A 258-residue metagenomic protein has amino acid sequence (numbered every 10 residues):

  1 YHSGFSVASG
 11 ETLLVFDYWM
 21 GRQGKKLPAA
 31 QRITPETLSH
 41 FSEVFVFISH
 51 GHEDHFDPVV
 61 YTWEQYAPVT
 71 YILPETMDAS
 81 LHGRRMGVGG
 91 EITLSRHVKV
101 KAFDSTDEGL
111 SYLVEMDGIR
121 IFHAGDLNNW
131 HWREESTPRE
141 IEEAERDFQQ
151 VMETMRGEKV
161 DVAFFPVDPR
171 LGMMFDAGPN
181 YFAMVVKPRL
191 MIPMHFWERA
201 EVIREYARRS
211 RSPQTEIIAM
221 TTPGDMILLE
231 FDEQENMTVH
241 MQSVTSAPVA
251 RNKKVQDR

Functional and structural regions predicted by a protein language model:
Y1-H2, F41-S42, Y66, S95 (+1 more regions): Extracytoplasmic
S3, R22-Q23, G51-F56, D78-L81 (+4 more regions): Active-site environment of divalent metal-dependent phosphoester hydrolases
G4-F47, P58-T62, L127-G157: Pre-active-site segment of Zn-dependent metallo-hydrolases
A8-L14, E91-V100, L113-I121, L229-F231 (+1 more regions): Beta-strand-turn-beta hairpins that frame and shape the catalytic cleft of phosphate-ester-processing enzymes
V15-D17, S42-D54, Y71-E75, F122-G125 (+5 more regions): Active-site neighborhood of phospho(di)ester-bond hydrolases with catalytic His/Asp-centered motifs
I33-I92: Active-site HxH/HxHxD metal-binding segment of metal-dependent hydrolases
H82-L94, T106-E108, D176-R258: Binuclear metal-ion centers of metallo-dependent hydrolases, dominated by the metallo-beta-lactamase
T106-M184: Active-site-proximal loop/helix segments of hydrolase catalytic cores
